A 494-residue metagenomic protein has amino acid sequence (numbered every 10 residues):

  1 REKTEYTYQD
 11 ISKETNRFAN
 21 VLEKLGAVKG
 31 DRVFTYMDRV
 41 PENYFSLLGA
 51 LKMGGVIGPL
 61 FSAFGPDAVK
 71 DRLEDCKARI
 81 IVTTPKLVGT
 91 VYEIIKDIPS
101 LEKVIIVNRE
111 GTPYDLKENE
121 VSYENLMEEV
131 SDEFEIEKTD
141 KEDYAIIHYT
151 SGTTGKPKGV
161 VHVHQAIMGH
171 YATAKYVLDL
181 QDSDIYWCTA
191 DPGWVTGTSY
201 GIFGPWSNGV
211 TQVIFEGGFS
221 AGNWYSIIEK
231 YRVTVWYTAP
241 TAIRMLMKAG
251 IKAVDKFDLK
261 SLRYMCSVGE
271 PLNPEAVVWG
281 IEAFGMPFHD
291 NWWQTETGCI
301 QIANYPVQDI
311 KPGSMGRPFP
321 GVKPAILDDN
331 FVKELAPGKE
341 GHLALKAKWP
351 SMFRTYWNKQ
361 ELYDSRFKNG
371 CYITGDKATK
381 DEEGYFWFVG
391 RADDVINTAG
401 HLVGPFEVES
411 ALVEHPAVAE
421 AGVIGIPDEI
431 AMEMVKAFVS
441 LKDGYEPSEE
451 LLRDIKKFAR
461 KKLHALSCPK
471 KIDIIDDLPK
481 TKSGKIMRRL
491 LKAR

Functional and structural regions predicted by a protein language model:
T4-D10, A145-G169: Conserved AMP-binding A3 loop
V21-F64, A190-D191, L402: Conserved AMP-binding/adenylate-forming
K24, L48, K52-N125, A239: Structural core segment of the AMP-binding/adenylate-forming
T35, S62, D67-E74, R79-K86 (+8 more regions): AMP-binding/adenylate-forming catalytic core of the ANL superfamily
G54, M168-C188, P192-V235, K248-K252: Conserved AMP-binding/adenylation subdomain of ANL enzymes
I105-I106, E120-Y149, K156, D179-I185 (+1 more regions): Conserved pre-ATP/AMP-binding loop-to-beta segment of ANL
E124, S207, V233-T238, M247-I310 (+1 more regions): Gly/Ser/Thr-rich phosphate-binding loop
P318-G321, V332-S365, H401-V403: Conserved ATP/PPi-binding loop(s) of AMP-dependent carboxylate-activating enzymes
